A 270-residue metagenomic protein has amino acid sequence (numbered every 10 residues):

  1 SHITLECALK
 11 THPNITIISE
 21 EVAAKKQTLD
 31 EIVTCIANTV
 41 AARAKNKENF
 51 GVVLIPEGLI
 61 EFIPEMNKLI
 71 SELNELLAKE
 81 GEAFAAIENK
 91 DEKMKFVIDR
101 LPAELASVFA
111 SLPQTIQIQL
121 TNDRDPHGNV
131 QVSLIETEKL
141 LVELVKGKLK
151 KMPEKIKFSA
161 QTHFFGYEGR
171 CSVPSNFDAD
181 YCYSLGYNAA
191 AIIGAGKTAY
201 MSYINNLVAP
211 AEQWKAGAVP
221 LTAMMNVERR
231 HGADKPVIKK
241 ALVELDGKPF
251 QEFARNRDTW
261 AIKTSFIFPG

Functional and structural regions predicted by a protein language model:
S1-F158: Accessory alpha-helical/coil subdomains and C-terminal extensions that flank or cap enzyme catalytic cores
E154, T162-G270: Phosphate-moiety recognition in structured ligand-binding domains
